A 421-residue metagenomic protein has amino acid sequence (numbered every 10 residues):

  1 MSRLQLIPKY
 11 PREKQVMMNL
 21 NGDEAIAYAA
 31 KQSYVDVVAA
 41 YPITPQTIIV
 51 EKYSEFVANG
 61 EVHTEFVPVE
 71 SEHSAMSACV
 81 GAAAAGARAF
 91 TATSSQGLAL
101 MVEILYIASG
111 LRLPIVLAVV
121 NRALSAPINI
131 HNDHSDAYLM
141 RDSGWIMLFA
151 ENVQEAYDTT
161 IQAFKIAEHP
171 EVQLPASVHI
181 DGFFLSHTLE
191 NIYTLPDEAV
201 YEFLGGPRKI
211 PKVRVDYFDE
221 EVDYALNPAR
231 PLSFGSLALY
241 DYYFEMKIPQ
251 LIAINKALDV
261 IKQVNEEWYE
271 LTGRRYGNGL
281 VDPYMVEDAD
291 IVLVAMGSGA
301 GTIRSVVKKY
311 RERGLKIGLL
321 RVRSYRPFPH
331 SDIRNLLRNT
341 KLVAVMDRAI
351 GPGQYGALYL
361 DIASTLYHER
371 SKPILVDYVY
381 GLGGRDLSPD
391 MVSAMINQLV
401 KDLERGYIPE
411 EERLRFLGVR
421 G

Functional and structural regions predicted by a protein language model:
M1-L139, G144-M147, I161, G418: Thiamine diphosphate
S54-N59, Q263, E267, S305-L319 (+1 more regions): Short helix-loop-beta junction
R122-A123, I180-H187, G297, I350 (+1 more regions): Glycine-rich beta-alpha junction loops
H131-P175, H179-G182, P207, K372-R385: Conserved thiamine diphosphate
A176-D282: Conformationally flexible catalytic loops at phosphate/diphosphate-handling active centers
V286-L315, F328-N335: Redox- and metal-dependent alpha/beta enzyme cores, enriched for Fe-S-associated oxidoreductases and cofactor-handling
R313-L342, A349: Core nucleotide-handling region used for phosphoryl-transfer chemistry
R348-G421: Peripheral docking tails and interdomain loops at the edges of cofactor- or intermediate-handling domains
